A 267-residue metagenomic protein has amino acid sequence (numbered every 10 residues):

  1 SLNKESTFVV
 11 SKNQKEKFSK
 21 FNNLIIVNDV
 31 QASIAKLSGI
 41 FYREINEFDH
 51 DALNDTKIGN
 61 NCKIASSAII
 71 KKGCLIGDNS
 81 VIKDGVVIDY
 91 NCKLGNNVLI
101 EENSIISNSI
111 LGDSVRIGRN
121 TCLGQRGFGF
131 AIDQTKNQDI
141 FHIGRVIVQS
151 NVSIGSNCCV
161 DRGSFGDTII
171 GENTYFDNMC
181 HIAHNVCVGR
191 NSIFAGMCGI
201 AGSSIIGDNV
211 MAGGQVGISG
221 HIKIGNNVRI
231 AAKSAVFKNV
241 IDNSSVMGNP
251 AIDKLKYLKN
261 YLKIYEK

Functional and structural regions predicted by a protein language model:
S1-N23: N-terminal leader/targeting and accessory segments in enzymes
E5-S6, N23-L24, I40-F41, S245 (+1 more regions): Short, glycine/charged-enriched secondary-structure capping and boundary segments
N13-K15, V30-Q31, F128: Short, ordered loop/turn segments at secondary-structure junctions
I25-D29: Short acidic-hydrophobic, aromatic-tinged amphipathic segments that line or gate anion-handling sites
A32, I252-K267: Long, leucine- and charge-enriched amphipathic alpha-helices that form heptad-repeat coiled-coil/leucine-zipper-like
S33-D55: A charged, well-structured terminal subsegment
K36, I40, N151, K256-K259: Alpha-helical scaffold segments in soluble metabolic enzymes
D51-D253: Structural signal for interior beta-strand "rungs" in well-ordered beta-sheet cores of soluble enzyme domains
